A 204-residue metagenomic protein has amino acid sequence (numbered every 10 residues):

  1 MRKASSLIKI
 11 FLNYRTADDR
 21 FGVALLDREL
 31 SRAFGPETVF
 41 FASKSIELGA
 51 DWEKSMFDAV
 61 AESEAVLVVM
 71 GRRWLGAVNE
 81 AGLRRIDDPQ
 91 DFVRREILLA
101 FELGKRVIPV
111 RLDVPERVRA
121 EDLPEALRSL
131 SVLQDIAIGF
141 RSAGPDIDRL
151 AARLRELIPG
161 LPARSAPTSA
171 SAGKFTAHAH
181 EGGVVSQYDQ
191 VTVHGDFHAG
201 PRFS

Functional and structural regions predicted by a protein language model:
M1-R73, P89, F101-L103, P145 (+2 more regions): Conserved N-terminal substructure of TIR/SEFIR domains
V23-L25, V78-G82, E121-L123: Short amphipathic alpha-helical segments
D51, R72-K105, P115-R117: Conserved TIR/SEFIR loop-to-helix hotspot centered on a Trp-containing motif with a nearby acidic residue
E116-L127: Glycine-rich, charge-decorated loop segments at or immediately adjacent to ligand/cofactor-binding or catalytic sites
G139-I158: C-terminal helix of von Willebrand factor
R164-S204: Long, low-complexity intrinsically disordered regions enriched in small/polar and proline/glycine residues
